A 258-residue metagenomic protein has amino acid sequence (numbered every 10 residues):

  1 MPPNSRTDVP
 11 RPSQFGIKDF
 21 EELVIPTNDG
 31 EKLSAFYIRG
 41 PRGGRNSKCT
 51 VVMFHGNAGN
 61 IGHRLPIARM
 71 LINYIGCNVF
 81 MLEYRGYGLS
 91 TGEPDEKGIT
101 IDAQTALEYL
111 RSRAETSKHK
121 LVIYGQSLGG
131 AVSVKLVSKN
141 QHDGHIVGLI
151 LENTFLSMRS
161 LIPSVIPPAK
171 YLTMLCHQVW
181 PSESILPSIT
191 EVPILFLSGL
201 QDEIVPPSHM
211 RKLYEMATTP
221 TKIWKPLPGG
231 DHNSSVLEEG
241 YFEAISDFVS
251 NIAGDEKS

Functional and structural regions predicted by a protein language model:
M1-V24: An N-terminal hydrophobic leader/cap segment in hydrolases
P26-Y109: Membrane-embedded segments
I67, S182, P206-E215, G240: Short alpha-helix in the alpha/beta-hydrolase fold that links the catalytic acid
Y109-R113, H119-S164: Primarily recognizes the serine-hydrolase "nucleophile elbow" in alpha/beta-hydrolase and SGNH/GDSL folds
I189-T190, L195-S198, D202: Short beta-strand/loop motif that positions the catalytic acidic residue of the alpha/beta-hydrolase fold
I204, G230-G240: Catalytic histidine-centered segment of alpha/beta-hydrolase-like enzymes
R211-S234: Catalytic histidine neighborhood in serine/cysteine hydrolases with alpha/beta-hydrolase-type architecture
E239-S258: Catalytic active-site module of serine/aspartate enzymes centered on a nucleophile-bearing elbow/loop
